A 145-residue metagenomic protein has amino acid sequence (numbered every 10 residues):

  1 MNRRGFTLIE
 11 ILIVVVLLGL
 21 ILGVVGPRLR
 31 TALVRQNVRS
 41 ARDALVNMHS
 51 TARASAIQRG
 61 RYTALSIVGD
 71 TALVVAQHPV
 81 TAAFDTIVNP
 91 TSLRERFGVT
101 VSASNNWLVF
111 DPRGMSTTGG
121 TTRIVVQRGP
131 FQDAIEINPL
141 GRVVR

Functional and structural regions predicted by a protein language model:
M1-N2: N-terminal hydrophobic targeting signals that begin at the initiator methionine
I9-V15, L20, V24-Q58, Y62-R145: N-terminal helix-rich module
